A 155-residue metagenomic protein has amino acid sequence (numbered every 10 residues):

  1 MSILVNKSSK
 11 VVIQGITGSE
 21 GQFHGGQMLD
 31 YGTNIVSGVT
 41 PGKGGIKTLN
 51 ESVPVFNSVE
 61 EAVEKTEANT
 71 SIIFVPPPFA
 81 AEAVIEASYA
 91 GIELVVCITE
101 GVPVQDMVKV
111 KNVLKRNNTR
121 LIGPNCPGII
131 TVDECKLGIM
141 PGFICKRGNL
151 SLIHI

Functional and structural regions predicted by a protein language model:
I13, S37-T40, V55, V95-C97 (+2 more regions): General beta-strand structural signal in soluble alpha/beta enzymes
G25, V59, V84-I85: Generic hydrophobic/aromatic pocket-lining and core-packing "Φ" positions
D30-L49: NAD(P)-binding Rossmann-fold cofactor-contacting core
N50-K65, I72-A81: Glycine-rich, highly charged phosphate/nucleotide-binding loops
K65, P78-T99: Rossmann-fold NAD(P) dinucleotide-binding segment
G101-N118: Rossmann-fold NAD(P)-binding glycine/threonine-rich loop
G123-S151: Active-site phosphate/pyrophosphate-binding segments
I153-I155: Conserved small/polar residues in nucleotide/adenosyl-binding loops
